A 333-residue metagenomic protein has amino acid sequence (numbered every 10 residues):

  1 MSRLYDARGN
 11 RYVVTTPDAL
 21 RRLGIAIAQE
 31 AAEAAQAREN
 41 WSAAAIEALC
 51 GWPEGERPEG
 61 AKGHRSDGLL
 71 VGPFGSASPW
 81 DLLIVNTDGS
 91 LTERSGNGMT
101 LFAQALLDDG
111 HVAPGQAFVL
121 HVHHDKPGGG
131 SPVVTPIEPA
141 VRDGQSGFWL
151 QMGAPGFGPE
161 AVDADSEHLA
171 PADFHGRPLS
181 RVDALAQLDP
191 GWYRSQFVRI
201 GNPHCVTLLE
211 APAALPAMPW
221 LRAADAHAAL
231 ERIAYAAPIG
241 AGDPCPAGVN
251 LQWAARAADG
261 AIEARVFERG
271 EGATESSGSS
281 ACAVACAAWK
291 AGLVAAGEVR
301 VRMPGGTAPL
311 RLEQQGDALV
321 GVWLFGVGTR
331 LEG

Functional and structural regions predicted by a protein language model:
M1-G144, V198, V206-G333: A glycine-rich beta-to-alpha transition motif near the start of alpha/beta enzyme domains, typified by
G110, P127, G156-D163, E167 (+4 more regions): Glycine-centered secondary-structure boundary/capping sites
G147: Extracellular structured ligand-interaction cores
L150, A154-L179, V320-G333: C-terminal domain-closing interface element
A172-W220: Internal active-site segments that recognize and position negatively charged phosphoryl groups and nucleotide moieties
